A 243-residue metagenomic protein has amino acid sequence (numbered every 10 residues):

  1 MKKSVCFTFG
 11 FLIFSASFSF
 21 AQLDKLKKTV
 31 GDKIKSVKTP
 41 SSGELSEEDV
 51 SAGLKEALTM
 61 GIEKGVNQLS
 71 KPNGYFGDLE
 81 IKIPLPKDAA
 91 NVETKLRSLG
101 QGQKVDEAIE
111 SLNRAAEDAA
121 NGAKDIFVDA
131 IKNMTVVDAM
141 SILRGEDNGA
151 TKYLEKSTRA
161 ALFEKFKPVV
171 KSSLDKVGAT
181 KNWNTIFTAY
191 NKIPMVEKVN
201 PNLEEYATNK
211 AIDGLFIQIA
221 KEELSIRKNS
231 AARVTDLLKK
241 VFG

Functional and structural regions predicted by a protein language model:
M1-F7: Bacterial N-terminal signal peptides that target proteins for export
T8-A16: Bacterial N-terminal signal peptides
S17-A21: Sec/Tat signal peptide C-region and signal peptidase I cleavage site
D24-I109: N-terminal Sec/ER secretory leader and immediately downstream segment of secreted/extracellular precursors
T29-K33, E204, A211-G243: A cross-kingdom marker for long, charged
G43-L54, R97-L99, A108-E117, F127-V128 (+3 more regions): Second-shell loop/turn segments in exported
Q101-S173: Mid-length scaffold segments of soluble, non-membrane domains
K165, V169-K210: An amphipathic alpha-helical core segment
